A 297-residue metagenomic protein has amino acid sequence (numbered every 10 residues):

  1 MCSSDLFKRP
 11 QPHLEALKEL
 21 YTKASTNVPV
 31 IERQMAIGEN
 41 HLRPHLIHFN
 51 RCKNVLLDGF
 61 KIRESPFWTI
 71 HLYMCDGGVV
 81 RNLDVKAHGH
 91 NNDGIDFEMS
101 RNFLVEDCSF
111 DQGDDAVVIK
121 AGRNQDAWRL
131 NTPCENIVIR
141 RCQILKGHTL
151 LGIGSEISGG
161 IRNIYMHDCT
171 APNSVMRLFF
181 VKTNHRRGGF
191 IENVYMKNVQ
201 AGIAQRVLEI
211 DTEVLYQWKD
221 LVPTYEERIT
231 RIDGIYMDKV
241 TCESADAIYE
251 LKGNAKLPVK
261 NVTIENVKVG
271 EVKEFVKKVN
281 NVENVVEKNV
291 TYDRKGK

Functional and structural regions predicted by a protein language model:
M1-K297: Extracellular/periplasmic carbohydrate-active domains that bind, remodel, or depolymerize complex polysaccharides
